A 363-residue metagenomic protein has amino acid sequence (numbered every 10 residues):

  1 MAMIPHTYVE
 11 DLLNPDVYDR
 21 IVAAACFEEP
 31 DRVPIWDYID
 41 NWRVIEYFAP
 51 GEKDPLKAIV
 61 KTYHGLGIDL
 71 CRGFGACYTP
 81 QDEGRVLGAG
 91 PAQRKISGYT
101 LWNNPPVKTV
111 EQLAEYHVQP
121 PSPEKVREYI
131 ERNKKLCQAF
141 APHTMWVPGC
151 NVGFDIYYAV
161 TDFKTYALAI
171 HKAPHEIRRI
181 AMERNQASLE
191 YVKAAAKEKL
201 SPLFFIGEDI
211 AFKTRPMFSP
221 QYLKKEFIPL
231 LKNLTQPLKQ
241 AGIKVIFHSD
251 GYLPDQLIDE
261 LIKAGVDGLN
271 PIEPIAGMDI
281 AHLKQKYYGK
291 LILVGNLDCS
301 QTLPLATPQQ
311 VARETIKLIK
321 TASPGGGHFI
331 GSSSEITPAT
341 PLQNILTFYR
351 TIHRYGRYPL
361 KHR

Functional and structural regions predicted by a protein language model:
A2-A58, A92-R363: Active-site loop segments of alpha/beta catalytic cores
P55-C77, A194-K199: Catalytic domains of carbohydrate-active enzymes, especially glycoside hydrolases
T62, E83-P91, G98: An N-terminal assembly and electron-transfer interface module characteristic of large anaerobic redox and radical
